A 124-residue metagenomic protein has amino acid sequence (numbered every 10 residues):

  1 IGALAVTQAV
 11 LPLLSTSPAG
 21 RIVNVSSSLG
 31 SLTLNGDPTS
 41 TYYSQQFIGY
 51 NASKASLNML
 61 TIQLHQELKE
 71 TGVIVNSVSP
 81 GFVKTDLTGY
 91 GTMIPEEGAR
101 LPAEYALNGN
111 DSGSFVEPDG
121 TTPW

Functional and structural regions predicted by a protein language model:
I1, S15-K69: Catalytic loop of short-chain dehydrogenase/reductase
G2-A9: Conserved mid-core alpha-helix of short-chain dehydrogenase/reductase
T7, T61, A99-P102: Short-chain dehydrogenase/reductase
R21, I74-N76: Structural signature of beta-strand start/N-cap positions in the alpha/beta core of ABC transporter nucleotide-binding
S27, P80, G120: Glycine-rich His-Gly loop
S28-G30, V83-K84, T88: Conserved sequence/active-site signature of Rossmann-fold short-chain dehydrogenase/reductase
T41-Y42, S79-T85: A short small-residue
A55, E70, S77, T85 (+1 more regions): C-terminal helical subdomain
